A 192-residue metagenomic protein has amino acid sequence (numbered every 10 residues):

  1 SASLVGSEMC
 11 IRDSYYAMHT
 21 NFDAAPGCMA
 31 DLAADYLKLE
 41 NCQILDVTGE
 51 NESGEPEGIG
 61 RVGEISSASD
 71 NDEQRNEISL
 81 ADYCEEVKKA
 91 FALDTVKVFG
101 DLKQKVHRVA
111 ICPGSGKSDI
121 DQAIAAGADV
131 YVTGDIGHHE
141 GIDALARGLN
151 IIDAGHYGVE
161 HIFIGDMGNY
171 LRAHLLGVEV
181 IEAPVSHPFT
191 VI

Functional and structural regions predicted by a protein language model:
S1-G6, C10-I11: Single conserved hydrophobic/aromatic residue that forms the stacking wall/gate of nucleotide- or nucleobase-binding
R12-Y15, I151: Hydrophobic beta-strand scaffold residues
Y16-F91: Mid-sequence, gly/pro-rich, charge-dense loop/helix-turn segments that line enzyme active sites
N21, D135-H138, G155-H161: Short, acidic/turn-prone active-site loops that include or flank metal/cofactor- and phosphate-binding residues
G27-C28, G141-A146, H161-M167: Short, charged, surface-exposed secondary-structure boundary motifs
L45, T95-F99, G177-P184: Flexible, glycine/charged-enriched surface loops at secondary-structure junctions
G100-D153: A C-terminal functional module that forms or caps the active site or interfaces directly with catalytic machinery
A154-I192: C-terminal functional extensions of proteins
